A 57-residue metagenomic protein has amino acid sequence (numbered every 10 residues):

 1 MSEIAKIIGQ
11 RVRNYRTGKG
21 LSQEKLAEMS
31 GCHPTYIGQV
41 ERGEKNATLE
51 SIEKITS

Functional and structural regions predicted by a protein language model:
M1-I7: A detector for short, charged/polar N-terminal pre-domain segments
A5, Q23, H33-P34: The N-cap/first-turn positions of alpha helices within or immediately adjacent to helix-turn-helix DNA-binding domains
Q10-M29: Short basic helix-loop element that most often maps to the first helix and adjoining turn of HTH DNA-binding modules
G31-N46: Recognition helix of helix-turn-helix/homeodomain-like DNA-binding domains that insert into the DNA major groove
E50-S57: DNA major-groove recognition helix of helix-turn-helix/homeodomain DNA-binding modules
